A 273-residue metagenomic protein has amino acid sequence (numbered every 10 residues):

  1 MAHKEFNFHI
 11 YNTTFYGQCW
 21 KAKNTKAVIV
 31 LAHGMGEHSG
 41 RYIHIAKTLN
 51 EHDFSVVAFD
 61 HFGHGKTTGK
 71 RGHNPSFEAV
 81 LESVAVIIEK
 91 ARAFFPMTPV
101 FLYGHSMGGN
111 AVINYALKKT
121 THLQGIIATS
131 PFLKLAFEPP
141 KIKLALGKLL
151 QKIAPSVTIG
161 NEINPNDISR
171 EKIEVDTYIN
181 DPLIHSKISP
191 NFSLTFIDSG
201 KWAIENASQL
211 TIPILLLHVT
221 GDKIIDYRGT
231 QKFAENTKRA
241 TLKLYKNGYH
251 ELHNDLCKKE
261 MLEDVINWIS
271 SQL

Functional and structural regions predicted by a protein language model:
M1-K21: N-terminal cap/lid segment of alpha/beta-hydrolase-fold proteins
K26, G34-E37: Active-site glycine-rich loops that stabilize anionic/oxyanionic intermediates across multiple enzyme folds
G36-H38, G65-F95, P99: Catalytic nucleophile-loop/oxyanion-hole region of alpha/beta-hydrolase and closely related hydrolase-like folds
R41, A46-K70: Conserved alpha/beta-hydrolase
H105-S189: Alpha/beta-hydrolase-fold enzymes
L210, L216-H218, D222: Short beta-strand/loop motif that positions the catalytic acidic residue of the alpha/beta-hydrolase fold
I212, D226-E235: Short alpha-helix in the alpha/beta-hydrolase fold that links the catalytic acid
T241, K246-L273: Catalytic active-site module of serine/aspartate enzymes centered on a nucleophile-bearing elbow/loop
